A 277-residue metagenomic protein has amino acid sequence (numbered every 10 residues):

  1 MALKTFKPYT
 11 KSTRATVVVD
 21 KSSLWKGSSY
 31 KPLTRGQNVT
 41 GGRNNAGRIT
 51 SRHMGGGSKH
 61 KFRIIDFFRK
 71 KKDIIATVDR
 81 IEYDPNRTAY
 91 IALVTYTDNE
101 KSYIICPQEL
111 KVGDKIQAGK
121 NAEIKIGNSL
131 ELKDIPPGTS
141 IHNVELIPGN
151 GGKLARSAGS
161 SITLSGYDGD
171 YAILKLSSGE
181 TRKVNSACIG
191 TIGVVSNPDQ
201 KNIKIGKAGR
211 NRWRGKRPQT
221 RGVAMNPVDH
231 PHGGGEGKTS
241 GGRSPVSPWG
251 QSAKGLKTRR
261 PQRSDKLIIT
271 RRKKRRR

Functional and structural regions predicted by a protein language model:
M1-R87, V112-R277: Basic, glycine/proline-rich low-complexity segments that contact nucleic acids
N86, V94-Y96: Structural recognition of beta-strand segments within beta-rich domains
A89-A92, Y103-I105, N128-S129: Short, conserved acidic/polar surface loops in the N-terminal third of protein domains
A92-L93, A172: Short, hydrophobic/aromatic-rich beta-strand segments within well-structured domains
Y96, C106, G166: Conserved strand-loop elements at the edges of beta-sheets that form or border functional pockets
Y96-N99, S177-S178: Short acidic-glycine loop/turn motifs at beta-strand connectors
N99-K111: Beta-strand/loop nucleic-acid-binding surfaces
